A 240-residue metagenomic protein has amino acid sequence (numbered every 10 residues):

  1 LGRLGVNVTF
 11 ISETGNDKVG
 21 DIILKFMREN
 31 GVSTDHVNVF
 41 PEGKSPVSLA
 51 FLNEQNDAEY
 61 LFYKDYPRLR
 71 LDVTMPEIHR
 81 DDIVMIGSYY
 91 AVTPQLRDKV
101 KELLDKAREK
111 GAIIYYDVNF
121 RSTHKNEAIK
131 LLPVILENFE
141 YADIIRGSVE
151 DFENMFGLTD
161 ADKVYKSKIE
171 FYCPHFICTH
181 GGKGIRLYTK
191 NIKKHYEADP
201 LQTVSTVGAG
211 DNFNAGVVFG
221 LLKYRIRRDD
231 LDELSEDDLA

Functional and structural regions predicted by a protein language model:
L1, S148, G210: Short, conserved phosphate/pyrophosphate- and ester-handling motifs at nucleotide-, phospho-/glycolipid
L1-N7, A50-L52, G220-L222: Alpha-helix C-terminal capping segments
N7, I11-S88: Conserved N-terminal subdomain of the carbohydrate kinase-like
E77-H79, N138-F139, E170: A short, aliphatic-rich alpha-helical micro-motif
D82-I83, I144, H175: Structural motif
V92-K166, G182-G184: Conserved beta-alpha-beta core of the PfkB/ribokinase-like small-molecule kinase fold
D105, T159-A240: Conserved phosphate-binding/catalytic region of the ribokinase-like
